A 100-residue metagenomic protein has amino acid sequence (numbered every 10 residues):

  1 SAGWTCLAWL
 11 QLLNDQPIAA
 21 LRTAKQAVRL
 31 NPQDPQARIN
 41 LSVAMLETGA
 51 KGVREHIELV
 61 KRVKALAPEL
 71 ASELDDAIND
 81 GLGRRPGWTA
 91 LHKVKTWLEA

Functional and structural regions predicted by a protein language model:
N14, T48-A50: Structural motif corresponding to the intra-repeat A-B loop/turn of tetratricopeptide repeats
A20, G52-H56: Single-residue signature of alpha-solenoid repeat helices
K25-R29, R62-A65: Conserved structural position within tetratricopeptide repeats
L59-A100: Terminal, low-structured helical/coil segments at or just beyond the last alpha-helical repeat
